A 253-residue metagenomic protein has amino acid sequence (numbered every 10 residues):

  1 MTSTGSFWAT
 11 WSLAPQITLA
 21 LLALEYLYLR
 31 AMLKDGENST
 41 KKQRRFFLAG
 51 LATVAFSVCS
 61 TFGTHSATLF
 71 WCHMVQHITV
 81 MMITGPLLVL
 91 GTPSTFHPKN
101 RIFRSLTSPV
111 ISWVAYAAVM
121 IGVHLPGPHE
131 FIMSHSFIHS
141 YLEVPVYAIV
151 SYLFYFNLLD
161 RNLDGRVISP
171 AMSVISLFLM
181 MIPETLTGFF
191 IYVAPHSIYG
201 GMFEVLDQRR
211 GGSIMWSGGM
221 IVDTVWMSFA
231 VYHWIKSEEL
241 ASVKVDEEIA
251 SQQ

Functional and structural regions predicted by a protein language model:
M1-Q253: Alpha-helical membrane segments of multi-pass proteins
